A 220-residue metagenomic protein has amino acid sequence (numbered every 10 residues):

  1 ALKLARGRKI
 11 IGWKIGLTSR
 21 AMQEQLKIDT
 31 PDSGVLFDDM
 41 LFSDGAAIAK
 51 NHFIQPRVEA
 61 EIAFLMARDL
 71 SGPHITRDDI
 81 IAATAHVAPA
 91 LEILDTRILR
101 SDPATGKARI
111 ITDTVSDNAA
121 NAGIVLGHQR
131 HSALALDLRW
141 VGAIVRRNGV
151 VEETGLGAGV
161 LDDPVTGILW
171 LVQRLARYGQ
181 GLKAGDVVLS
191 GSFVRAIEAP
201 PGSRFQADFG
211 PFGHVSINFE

Functional and structural regions predicted by a protein language model:
A1-D163, P200, R204, F212-E220: Catalytic-core "active-site belt" of small-molecule-metabolizing enzymes, emphasizing His/Asp/Glu-rich regions
I168-A196: A conserved acidic, glycine/proline-rich C-terminal tail/linker
G191-R195, A199-A207: Low-complexity, intrinsically disordered Gly/Pro/Thr-rich segments
